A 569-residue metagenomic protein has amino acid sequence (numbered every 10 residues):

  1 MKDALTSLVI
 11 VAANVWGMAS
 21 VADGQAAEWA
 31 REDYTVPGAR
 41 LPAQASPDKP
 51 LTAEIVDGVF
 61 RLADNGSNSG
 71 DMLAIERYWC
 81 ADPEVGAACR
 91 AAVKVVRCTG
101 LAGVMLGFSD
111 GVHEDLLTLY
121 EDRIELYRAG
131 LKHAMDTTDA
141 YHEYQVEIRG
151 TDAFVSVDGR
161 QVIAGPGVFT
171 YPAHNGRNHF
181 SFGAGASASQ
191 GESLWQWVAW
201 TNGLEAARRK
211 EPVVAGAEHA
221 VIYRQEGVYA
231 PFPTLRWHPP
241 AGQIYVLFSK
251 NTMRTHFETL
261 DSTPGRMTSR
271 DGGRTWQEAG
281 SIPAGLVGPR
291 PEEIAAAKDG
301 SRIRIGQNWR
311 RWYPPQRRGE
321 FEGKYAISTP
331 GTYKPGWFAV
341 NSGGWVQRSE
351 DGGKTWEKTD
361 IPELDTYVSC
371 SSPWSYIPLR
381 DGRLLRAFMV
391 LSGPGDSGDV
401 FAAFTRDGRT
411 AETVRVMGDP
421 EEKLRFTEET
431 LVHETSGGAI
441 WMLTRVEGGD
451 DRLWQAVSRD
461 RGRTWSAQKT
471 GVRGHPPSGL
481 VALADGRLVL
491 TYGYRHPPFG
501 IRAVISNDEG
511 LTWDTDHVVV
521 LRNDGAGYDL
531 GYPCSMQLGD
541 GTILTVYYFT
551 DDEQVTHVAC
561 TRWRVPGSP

Functional and structural regions predicted by a protein language model:
S7-M18: Bacterial N-terminal signal peptides
G24-D48: Extracellular carbohydrate-recognition regions
R61-Y127: Secretory/extracellular carbohydrate-interaction modules and structurally similar beta-sandwich "look-alikes"
A91, A140-V157: Short tryptophan-centered beta-strand motifs in secreted/extracellular beta-sheet-rich domains of glycan-recognition
E125-Q145: Short, aromatic/His-centered strand-loop micro-motif at the edge of beta-sheets
V157-R160, D407: Short strand-turn-strand beta-turns centered on an Asx-Gly dipeptide
P166-W197: Flexible glycan-contacting loops in extracellular carbohydrate-active proteins
A206-P569: Asp-box/BNR beta-propeller blade signature and adjacent active/binding-site loops in extracellular glycan-interacting
